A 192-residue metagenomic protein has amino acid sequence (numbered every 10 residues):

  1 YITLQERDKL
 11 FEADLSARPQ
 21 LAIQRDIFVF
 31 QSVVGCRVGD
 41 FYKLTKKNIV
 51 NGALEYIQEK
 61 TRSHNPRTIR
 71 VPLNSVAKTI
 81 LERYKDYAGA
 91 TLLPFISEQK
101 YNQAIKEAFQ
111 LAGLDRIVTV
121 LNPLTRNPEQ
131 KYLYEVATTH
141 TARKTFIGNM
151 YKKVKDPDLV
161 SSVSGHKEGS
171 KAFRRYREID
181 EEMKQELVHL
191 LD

Functional and structural regions predicted by a protein language model:
Y1-V38, Y42, Q99-K100: Basic, Lys/Arg- and aromatic-enriched nucleic-acid-binding interface segment
K9-L10, I69-R83, R174-D192: DNA/chromatin major-groove-contacting recognition/catalytic segments
E12-S16, K47, T79, L114: Conserved helix-loop functional segments at active or binding sites
S16-L21, D86-T91, K106-S162, H166: Short, basic (Lys/Arg/His-rich) helix/loop patches that form interaction surfaces in the mid-to-C-terminal regions
Q24, R67, S75, Y87 (+3 more regions): Exposed loop/turn and edge beta-strand positions of beta-sandwich/beta-sheet ligand-binding modules
V34, K43-E82: Conserved tyrosine-mediated DNA breakage-rejoining catalytic core shared by Y-recombinases
K43-I49, Y151-K153, S161-E168, R175-I179: A short, basic/aromatic helix-end/turn motif that makes direct DNA contacts
K60-R62, E98-Y101, S164-H189: Catalytic-site neighborhood detector that most strongly recognizes the C-terminal catalytic loop/helix of tyrosine
